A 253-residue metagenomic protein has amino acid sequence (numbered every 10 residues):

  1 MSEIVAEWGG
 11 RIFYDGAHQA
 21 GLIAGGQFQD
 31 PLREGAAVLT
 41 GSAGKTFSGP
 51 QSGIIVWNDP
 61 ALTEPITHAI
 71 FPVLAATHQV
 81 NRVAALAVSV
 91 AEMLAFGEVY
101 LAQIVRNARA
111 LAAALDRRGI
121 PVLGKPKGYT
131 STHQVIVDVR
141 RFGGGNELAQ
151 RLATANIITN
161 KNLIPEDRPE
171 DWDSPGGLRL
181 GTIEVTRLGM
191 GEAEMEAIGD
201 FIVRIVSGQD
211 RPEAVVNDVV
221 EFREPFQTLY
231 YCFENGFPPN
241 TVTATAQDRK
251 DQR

Functional and structural regions predicted by a protein language model:
M1-P121, V139, T182-I183: Conserved PLP-enzyme active-site core in the AAT-like
L22, G49, N146, L188-G189: Short helix/loop capping segments that flank catalytic or ligand/cofactor-binding pockets
A37-S52, G144, L148-L163: Phosphate/diphosphate-binding loops
T63-H68, V83-E92, K127-Q134, S174-T182 (+1 more regions): Short acidic (Asp/Glu) and glycine-rich catalytic loops that position anionic groups and cofactors
F71, A91, R109, D116 (+7 more regions): Hydrophobic alpha-helix feature that most strongly marks membrane-spanning transmembrane helices and their immediate
A75, Q79, V99, R117-P121 (+4 more regions): Intrinsically disordered or highly flexible coil/loop and linker segments, enriched in small and charged/polar residues
V90, L101, V105-A149, T159-S174 (+1 more regions): Conserved small-domain helix->loop->beta segment predominantly found in fold-type I
R106, D171-R253: PLP-dependent enzyme catalytic core of the Aspartate aminotransferase-like
